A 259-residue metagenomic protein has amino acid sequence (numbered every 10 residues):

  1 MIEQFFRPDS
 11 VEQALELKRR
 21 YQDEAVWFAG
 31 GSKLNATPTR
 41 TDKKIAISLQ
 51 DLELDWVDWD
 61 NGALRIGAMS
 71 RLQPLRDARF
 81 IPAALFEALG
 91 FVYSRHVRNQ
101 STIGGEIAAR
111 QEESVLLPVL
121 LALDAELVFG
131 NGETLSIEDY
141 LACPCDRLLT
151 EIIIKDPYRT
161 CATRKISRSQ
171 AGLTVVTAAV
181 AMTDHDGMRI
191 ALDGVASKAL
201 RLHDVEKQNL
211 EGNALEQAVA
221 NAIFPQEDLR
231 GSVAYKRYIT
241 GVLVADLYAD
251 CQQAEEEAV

Functional and structural regions predicted by a protein language model:
M1-V259: C-terminal structural segment of proteins
